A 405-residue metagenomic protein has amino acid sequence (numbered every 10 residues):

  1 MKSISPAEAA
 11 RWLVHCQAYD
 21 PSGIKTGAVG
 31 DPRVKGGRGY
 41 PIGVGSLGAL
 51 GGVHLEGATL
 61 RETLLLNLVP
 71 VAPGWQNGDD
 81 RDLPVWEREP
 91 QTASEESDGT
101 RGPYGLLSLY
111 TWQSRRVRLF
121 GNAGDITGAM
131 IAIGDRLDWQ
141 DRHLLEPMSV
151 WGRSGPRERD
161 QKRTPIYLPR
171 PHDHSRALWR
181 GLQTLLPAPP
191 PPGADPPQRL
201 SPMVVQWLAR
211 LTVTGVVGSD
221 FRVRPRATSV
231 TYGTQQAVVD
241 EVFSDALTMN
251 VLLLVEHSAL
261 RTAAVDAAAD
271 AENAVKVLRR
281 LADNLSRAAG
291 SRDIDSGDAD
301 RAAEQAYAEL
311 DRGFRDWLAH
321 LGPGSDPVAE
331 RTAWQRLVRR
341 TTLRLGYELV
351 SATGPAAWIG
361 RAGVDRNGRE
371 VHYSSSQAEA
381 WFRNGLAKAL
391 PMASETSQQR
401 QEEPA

Functional and structural regions predicted by a protein language model:
K2-I4, R116: The −1 position to Zn-ligating cysteines in a subset of zinc-ribbon hairpins
S5-E8, F120: Short Cys/His-rich metal-coordination motifs, predominantly Zn2+-binding knuckles/fingers
A10-L13: Short functional micro-motifs and their immediate structural scaffolds
H15-A405: Extended alpha-helical scaffolding segments
